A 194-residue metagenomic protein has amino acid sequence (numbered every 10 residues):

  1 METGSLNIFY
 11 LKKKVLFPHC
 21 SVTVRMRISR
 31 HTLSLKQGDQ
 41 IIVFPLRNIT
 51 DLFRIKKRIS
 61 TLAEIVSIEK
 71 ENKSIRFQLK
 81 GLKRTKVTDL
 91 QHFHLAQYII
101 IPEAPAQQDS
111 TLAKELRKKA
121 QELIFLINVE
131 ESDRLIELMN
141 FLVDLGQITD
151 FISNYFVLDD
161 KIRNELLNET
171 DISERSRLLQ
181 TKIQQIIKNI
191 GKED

Functional and structural regions predicted by a protein language model:
M1-D194: N-terminal low-complexity, acidic/polar interaction/targeting segments
